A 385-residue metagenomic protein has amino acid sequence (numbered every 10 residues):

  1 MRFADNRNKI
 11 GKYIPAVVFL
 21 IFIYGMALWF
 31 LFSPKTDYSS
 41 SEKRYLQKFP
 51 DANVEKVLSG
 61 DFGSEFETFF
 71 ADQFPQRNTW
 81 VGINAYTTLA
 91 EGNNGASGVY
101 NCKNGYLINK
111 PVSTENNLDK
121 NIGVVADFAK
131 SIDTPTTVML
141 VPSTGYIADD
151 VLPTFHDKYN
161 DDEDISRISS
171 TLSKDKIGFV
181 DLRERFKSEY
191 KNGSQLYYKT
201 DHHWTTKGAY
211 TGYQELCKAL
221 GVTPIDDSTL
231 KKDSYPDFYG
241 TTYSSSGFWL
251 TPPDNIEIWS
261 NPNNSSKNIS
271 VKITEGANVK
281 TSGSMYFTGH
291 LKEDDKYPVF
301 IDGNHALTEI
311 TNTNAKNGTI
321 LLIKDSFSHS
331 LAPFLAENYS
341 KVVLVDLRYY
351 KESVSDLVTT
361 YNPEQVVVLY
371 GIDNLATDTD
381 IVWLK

Functional and structural regions predicted by a protein language model:
M1-K385: Extracellular glycan-modifying ectodomains
